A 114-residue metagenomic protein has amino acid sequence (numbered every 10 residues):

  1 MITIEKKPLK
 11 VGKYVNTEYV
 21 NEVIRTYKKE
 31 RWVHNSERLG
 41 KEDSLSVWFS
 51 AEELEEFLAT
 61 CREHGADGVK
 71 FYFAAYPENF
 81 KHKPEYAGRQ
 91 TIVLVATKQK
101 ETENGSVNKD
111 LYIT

Functional and structural regions predicted by a protein language model:
M1-W48, E52, A59-V69, A75-T114: Detector for the mature cores of small, proteolytically processed and post-translationally modified peptide effectors
